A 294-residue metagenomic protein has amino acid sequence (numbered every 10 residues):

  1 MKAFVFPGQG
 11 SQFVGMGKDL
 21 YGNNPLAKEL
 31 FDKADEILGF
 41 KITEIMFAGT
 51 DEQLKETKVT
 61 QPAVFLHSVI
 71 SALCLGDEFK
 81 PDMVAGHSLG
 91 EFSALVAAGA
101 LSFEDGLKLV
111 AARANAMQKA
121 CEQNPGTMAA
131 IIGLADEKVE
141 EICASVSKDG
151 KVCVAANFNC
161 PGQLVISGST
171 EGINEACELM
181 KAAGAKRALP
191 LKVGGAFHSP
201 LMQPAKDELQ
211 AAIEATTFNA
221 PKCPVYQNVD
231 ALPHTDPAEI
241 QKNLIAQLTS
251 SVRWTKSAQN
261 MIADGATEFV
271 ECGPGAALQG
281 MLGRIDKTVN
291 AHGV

Functional and structural regions predicted by a protein language model:
M1-V139, L191, E268-V294: FabD-like malonyl-/acyl-CoA
Q9-S11, L38, A98-T249: Alpha/beta catalytic cores of group-transfer enzymes, especially the acyltransferase/condensing modules of polyketide
K33, L179-A182, N260: Alpha-helical scaffold elements within enzyme catalytic domains, especially in hydrolases
T60-P62, A196, S251: Glycine-rich phosphate/pyrophosphate-binding beta-alpha loops
G76, K181, I262-G265: Non-catalytic positions within long, well-ordered alpha-helices that form the structural scaffold/packing of enzyme
G172-I173, A212, G265, T288-V294: NAD(P)-dependent dehydrogenase/reductase Rossmann-like domain
S250-A266: A short, acidic, amphipathic alpha-helical segment used as a generic capping/interface helix at domain edges
